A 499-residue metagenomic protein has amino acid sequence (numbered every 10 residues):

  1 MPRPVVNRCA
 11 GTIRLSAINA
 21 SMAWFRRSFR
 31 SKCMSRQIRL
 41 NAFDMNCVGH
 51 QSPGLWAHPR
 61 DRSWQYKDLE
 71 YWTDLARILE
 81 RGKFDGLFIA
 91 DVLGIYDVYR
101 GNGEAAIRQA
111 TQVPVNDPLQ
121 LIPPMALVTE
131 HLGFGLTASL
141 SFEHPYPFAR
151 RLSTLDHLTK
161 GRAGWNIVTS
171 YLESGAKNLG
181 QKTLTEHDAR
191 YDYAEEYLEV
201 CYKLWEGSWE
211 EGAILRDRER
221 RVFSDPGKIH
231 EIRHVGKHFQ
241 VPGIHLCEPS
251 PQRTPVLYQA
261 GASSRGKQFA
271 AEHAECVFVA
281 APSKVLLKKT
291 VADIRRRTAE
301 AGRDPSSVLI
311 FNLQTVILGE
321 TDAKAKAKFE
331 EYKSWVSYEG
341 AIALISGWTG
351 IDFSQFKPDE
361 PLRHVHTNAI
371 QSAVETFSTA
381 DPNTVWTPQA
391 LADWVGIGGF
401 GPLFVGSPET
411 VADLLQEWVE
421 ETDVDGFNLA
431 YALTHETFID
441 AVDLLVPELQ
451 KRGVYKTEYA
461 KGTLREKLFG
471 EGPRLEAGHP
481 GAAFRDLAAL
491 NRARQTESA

Functional and structural regions predicted by a protein language model:
F29-A499: N-terminal glycine-rich cofactor-binding segment that shapes the pocket for flavin-like pterin cofactors
